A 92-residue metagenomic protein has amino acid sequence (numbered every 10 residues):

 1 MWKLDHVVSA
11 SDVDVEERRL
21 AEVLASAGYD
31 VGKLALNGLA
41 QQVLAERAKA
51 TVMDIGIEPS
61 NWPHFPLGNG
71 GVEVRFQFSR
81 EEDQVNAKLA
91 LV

Functional and structural regions predicted by a protein language model:
M1-N69: The feature represents the first ordered module of a protein
N61-V92: Short, compact, well-ordered microdomains
